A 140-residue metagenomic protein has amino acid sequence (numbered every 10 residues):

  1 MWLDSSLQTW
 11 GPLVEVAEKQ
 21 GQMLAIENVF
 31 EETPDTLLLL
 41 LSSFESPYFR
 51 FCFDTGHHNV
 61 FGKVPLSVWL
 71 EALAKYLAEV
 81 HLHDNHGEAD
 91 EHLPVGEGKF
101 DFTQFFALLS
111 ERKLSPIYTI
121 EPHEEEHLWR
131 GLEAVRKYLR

Functional and structural regions predicted by a protein language model:
M1-R50: Active-site acidic/histidine proton-transfer and metal-coordination neighborhood in alpha/beta enzyme cores
K19, P34-F53, H58-R140: Histidine-acidic metal/acid-base catalytic patches
